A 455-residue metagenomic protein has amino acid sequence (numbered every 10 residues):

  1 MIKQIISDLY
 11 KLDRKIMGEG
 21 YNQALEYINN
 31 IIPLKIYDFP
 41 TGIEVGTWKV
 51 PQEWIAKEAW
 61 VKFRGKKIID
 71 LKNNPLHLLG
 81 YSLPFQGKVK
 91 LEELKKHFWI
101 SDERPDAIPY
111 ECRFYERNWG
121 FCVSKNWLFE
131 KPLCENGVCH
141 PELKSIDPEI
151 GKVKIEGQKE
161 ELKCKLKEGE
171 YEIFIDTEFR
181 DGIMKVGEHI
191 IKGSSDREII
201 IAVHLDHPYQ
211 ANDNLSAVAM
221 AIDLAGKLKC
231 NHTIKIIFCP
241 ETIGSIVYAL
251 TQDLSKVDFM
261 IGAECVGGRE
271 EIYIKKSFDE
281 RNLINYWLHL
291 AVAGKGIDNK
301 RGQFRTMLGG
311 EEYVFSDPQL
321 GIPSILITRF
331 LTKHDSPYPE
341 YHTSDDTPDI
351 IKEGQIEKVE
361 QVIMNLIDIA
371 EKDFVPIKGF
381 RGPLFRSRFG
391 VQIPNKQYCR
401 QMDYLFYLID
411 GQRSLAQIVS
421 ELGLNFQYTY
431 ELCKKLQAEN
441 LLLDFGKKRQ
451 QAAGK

Functional and structural regions predicted by a protein language model:
M1-V314, Q319-P323, T328-K455: N-terminal hydrophobic/helix-forming segments and targeting peptides
